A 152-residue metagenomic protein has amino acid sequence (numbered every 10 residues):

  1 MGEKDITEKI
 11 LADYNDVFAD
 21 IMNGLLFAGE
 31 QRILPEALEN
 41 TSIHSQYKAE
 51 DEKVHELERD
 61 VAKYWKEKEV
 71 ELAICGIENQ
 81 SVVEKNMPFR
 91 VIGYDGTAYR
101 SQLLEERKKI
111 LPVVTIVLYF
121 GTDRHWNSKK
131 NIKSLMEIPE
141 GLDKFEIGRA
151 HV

Functional and structural regions predicted by a protein language model:
M1-H151: Accessory alpha/beta interaction modules
